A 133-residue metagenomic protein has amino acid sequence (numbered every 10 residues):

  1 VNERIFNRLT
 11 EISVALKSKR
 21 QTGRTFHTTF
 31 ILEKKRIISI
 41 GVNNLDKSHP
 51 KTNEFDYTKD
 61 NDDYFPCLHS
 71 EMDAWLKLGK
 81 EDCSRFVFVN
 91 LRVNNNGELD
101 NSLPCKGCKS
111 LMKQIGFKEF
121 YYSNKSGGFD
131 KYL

Functional and structural regions predicted by a protein language model:
V1-L133: Zinc-dependent deaminase catalytic domain
